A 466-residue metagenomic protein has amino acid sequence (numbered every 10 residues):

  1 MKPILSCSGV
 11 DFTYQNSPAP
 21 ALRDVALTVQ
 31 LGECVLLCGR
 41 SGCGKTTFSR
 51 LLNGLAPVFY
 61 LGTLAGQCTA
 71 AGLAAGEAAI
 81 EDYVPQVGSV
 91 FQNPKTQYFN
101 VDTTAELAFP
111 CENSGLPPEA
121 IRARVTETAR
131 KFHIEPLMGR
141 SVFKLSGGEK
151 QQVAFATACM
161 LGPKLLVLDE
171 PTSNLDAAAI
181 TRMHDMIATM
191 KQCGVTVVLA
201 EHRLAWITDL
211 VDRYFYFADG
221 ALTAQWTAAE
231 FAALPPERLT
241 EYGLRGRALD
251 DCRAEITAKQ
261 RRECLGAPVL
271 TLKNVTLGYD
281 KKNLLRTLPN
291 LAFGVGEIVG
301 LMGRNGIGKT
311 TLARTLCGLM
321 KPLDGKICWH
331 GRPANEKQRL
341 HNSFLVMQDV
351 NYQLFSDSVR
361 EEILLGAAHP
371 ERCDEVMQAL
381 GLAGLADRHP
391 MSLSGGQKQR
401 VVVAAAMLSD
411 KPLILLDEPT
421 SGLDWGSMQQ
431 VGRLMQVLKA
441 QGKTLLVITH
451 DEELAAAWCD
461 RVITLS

Functional and structural regions predicted by a protein language model:
N53, C317: Helix-to-loop junction immediately C-terminal to a conserved catalytic motif
L61-A74, G325-R339: Conserved ABC transporter NBD signature motif
E119-L137, P370-L385: Conserved ABC ATPase "signature" region
S141-L145, E149, H389-L393, Q397: Conserved ABC ATPase signature
C159, A406-M407: ABC ATPase C-loop
L166-D169, I414-D417: Catalytic Walker B motif of ABC-type/P-loop ATPase nucleotide-binding domains
D176, D424: ABC-family nucleotide-binding domains
E201-H202, T449-H450: H-loop/switch region of ABC-family ATPase nucleotide-binding domains
